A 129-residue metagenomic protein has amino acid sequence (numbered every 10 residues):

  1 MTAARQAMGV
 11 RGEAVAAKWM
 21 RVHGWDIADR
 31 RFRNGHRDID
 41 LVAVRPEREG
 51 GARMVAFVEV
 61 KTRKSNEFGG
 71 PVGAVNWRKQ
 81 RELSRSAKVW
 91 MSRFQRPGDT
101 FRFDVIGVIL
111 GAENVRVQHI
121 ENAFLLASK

Functional and structural regions predicted by a protein language model:
M1-R30: Acidic-basic catalytic patches of nuclease active cores, encompassing PD-(D/E)XK and other metal-cofactor nuclease
M20, L83, F103: Residue-level signal for inorganic ion chemistry
D29-R33, I106-I109: Short, solvent-exposed loop/turn elements at beta->coil junctions and helix N-caps that rim active or binding pockets
N34-D38, E113: Short acidic/glycine-enriched loop/turn segments that link adjacent beta-strands
H36, V55-F57, T100, V117: Structural motif
I39-R45, G51-P71, V75, L83: Conserved catalytic cores of phosphodiester-cleaving nucleases, focusing on short active-site segments
F68-D99: Mid-chain, well-packed structural core segment of small domains
R93-K129: Domain-level recognition of nuclease-like catalytic cores that cleave nucleotide substrates
